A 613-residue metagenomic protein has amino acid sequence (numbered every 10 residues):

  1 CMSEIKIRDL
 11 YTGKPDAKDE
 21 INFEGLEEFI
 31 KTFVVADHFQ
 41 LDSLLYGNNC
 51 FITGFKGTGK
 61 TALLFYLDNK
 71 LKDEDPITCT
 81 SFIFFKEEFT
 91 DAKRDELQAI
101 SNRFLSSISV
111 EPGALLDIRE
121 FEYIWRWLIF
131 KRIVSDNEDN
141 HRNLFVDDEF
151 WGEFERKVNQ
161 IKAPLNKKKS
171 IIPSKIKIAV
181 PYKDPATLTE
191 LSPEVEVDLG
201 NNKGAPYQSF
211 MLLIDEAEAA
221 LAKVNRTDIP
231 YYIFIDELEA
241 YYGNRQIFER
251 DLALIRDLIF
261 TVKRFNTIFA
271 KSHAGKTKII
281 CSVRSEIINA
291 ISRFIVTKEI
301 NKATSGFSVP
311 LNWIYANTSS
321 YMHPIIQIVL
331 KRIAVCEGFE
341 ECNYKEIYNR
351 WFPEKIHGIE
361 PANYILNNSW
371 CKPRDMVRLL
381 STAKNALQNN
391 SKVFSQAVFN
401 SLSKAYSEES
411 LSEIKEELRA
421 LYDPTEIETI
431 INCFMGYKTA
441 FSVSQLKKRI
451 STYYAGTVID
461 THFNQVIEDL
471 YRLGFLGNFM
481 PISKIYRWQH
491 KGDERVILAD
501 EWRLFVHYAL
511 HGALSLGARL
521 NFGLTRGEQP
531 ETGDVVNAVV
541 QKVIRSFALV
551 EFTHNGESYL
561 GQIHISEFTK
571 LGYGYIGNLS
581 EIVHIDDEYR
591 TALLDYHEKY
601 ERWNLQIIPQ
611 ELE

Functional and structural regions predicted by a protein language model:
C1-F104, H507-L516: Walker A/P-loop-proximal flanking segment of P-loop NTPase domains
N49-F51, T78-S81, P230-I233, K276-I280 (+1 more regions): Beta-sheet entry/capping signal
T61-Y232, Y241-Y242, T461, Q465: P-loop NTPase nucleotide-binding core
T80-K86, F352-G527, F552, I565-S566: C-terminal leucine-rich, beta-strand-based interaction scaffolds used for sensing/assembly
E87-T90, S285-N289, H597-Y600: Conserved nucleotide-binding/hydrolysis micro-motifs of P-loop NTPases
L97-N102, I247-D251, R293-N301, A383-A386 (+2 more regions): Short secondary-structure boundary/capping segments
M211-E354: The catalytic "switch" region of P-loop NTPases
G523-E613: Single-stranded RNA-binding regions, centering on S1/OB-family and related RNA-binding modules
